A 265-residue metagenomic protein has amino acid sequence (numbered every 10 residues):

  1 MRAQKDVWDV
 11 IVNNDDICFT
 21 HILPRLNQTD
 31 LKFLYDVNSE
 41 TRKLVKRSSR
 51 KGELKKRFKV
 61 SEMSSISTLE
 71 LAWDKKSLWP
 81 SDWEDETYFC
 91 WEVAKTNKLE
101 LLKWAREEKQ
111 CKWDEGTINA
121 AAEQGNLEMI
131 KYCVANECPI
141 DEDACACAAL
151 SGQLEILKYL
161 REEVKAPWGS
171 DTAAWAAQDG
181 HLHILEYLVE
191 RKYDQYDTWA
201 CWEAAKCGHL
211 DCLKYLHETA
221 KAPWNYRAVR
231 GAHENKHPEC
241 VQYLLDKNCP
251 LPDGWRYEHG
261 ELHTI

Functional and structural regions predicted by a protein language model:
M1-I265: Ankyrin repeat (ANK) tandem alpha-helical domains that serve as protein-protein interaction scaffolds, prominent
